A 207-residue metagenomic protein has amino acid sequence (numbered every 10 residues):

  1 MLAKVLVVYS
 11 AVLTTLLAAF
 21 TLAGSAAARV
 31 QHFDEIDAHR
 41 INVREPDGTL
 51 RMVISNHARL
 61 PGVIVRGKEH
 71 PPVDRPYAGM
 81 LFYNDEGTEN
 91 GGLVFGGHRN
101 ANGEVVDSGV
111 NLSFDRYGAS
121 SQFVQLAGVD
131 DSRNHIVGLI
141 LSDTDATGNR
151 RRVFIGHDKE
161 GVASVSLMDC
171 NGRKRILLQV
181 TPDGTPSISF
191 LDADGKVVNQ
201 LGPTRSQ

Functional and structural regions predicted by a protein language model:
M1-A27: Single-pass membrane-anchoring alpha-helices
F20-Q207: Parallel beta-helix/beta-solenoid repeats that form elongated, surface-exposed shafts/blades used for receptor binding
